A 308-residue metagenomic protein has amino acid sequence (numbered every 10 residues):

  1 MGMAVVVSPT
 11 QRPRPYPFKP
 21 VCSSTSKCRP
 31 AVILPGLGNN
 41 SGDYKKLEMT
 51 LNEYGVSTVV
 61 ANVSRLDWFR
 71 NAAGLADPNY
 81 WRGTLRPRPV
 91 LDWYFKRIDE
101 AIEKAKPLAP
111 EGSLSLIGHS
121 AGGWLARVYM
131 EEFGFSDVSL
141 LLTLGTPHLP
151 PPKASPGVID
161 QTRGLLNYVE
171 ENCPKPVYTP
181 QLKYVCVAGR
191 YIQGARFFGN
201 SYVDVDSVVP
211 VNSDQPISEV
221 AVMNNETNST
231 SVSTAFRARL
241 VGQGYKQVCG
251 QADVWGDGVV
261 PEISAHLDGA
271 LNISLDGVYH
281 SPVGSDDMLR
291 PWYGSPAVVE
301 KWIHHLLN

Functional and structural regions predicted by a protein language model:
G2-N308: Lipid deacylating catalytic domains
